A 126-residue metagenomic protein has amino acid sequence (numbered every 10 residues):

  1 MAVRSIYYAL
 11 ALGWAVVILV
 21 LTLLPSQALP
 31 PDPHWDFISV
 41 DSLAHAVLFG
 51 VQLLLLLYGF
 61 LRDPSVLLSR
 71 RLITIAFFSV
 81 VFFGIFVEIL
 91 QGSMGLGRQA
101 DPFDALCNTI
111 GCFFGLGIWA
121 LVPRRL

Functional and structural regions predicted by a protein language model:
M1-G97, P102, T109-L126: Bulky hydrophobic segments
